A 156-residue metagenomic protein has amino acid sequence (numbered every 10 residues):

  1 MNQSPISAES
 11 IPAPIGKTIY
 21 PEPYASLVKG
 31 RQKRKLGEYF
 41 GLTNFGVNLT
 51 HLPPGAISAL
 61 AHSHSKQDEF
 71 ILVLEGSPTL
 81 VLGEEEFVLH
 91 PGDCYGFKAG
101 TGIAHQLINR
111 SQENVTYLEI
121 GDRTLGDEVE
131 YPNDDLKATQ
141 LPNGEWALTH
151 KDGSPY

Functional and structural regions predicted by a protein language model:
M1-N44, E128-Y156: A short, N-terminal "cap"/entry segment at the start of jelly-roll beta-barrel domains of the cupin/DSBH fold
G30-K35, N48-H64: Conserved short histidine dyad/triad with adjacent acidic residue
T43, V81-E85: Short strand-coil-strand connectors
L49-P53, S63-V81, I120-D122: Short, conserved beta-strand element in jelly-roll/cupin
E84-A99: Short acidic-glycine-tyrosine-enriched beta hairpin
A99-D127: Ligand-binding loop in jelly-roll beta-barrel domains
